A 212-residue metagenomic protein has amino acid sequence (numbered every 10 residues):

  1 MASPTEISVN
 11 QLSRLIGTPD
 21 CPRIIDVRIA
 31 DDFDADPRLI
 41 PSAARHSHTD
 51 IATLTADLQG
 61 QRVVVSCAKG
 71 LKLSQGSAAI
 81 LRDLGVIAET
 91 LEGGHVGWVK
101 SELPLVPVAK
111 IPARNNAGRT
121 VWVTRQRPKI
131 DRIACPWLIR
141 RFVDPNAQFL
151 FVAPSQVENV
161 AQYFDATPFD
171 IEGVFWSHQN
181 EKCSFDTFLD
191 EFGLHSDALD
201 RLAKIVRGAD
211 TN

Functional and structural regions predicted by a protein language model:
M1-R23, V27-V64, K69-I130, C135-P136 (+5 more regions): Rhodanese-like catalytic fold shared by cysteine-dependent sulfurtransferases and DSP/PTP-type phosphatases
V27, Q148-E158: A short beta-strand-loop structural module common to alpha/beta enzyme folds
R201-N212: An accessory alpha-helical subdomain
